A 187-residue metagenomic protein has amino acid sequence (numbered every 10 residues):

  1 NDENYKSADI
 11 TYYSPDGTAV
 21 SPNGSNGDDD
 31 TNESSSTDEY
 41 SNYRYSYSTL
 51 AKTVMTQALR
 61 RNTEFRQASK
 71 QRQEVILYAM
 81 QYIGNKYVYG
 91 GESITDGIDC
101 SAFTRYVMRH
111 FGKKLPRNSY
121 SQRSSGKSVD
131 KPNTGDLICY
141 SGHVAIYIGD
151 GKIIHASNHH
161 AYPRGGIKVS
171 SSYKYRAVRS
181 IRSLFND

Functional and structural regions predicted by a protein language model:
N1-K86, R176-D187: Intrinsically disordered, low-complexity, Pro/Ser/Thr/Asn/Gly/Ala-rich spacer/linker segments adjacent to signal
N23, D96-G97, S124, G151: Residues at secondary-structure transition points
T37, R72, G97, I138-Y140: A broadly tuned, weak detector of single residues within folded domains
F65-R72, D96-S101, K131: Solvent-exposed, acidic/flexible segments
E74-N118: Secreted/periplasmic proteins that engage bacterial cell-wall peptidoglycan
L77, R105, R109-K174: ...with weaker cross-activation on analogous glycine-rich loops/strands in unrelated enzymes
E92, N158, N186: Residues that form or immediately flank small-molecule/cofactor binding pockets and catalytic motifs
